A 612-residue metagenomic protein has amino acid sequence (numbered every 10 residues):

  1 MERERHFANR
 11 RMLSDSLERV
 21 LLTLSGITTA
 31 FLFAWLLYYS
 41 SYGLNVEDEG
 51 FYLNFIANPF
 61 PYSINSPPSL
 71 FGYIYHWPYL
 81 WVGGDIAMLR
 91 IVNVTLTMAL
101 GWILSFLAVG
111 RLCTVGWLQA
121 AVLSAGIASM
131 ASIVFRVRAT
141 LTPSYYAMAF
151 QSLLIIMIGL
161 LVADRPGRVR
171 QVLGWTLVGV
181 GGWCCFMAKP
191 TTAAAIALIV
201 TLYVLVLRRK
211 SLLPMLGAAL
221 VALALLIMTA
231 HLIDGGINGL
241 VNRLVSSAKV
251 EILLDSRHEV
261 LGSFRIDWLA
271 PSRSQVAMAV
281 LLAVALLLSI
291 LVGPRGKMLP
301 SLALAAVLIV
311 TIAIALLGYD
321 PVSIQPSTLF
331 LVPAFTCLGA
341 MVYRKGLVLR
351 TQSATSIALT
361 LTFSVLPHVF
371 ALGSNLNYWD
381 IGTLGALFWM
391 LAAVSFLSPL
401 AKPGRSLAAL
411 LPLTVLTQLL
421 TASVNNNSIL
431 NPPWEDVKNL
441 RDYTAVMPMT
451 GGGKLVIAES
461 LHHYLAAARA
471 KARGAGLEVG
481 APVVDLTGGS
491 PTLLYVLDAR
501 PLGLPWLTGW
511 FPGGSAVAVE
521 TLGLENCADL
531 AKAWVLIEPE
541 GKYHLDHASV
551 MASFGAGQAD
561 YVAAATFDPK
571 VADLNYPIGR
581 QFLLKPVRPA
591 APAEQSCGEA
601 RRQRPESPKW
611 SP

Functional and structural regions predicted by a protein language model:
E4-N9, A194-M228: Perimembrane helix-loop-helix junctions
L37-N54, Y62-P78, G84, I237: Extracytoplasmic catalytic/substrate-binding loops of multi-pass membrane glycan-assembly enzymes
I86, V115-L118, I127-F150, M187 (+1 more regions): Aromatic- and kink-enriched transmembrane "portal" helix at the membrane-lumen/periplasm boundary that abuts
I91-W117, S132, S289-L291: Transmembrane-helix motifs of polytopic, lipid-linked glycan transferases
M148-R168, G174-V180, F335-L338: Specific aromatic-rich, kink-prone transmembrane helix
Q171-P190, I196-V204, L220-L223, S364-L372: Membrane-interface alpha helices of multi-pass inner-membrane proteins
T421-P512, K532-H544, P569-R580: Short periplasmic/luminal acceptor-recognition loop of GT-C membrane glycosyltransferases, typified by
K532-P612: Aromatic/acidic, Gly/Pro-rich catalytic loop(s) in extracytoplasmic/lumenal soluble domains of multi-pass membrane
